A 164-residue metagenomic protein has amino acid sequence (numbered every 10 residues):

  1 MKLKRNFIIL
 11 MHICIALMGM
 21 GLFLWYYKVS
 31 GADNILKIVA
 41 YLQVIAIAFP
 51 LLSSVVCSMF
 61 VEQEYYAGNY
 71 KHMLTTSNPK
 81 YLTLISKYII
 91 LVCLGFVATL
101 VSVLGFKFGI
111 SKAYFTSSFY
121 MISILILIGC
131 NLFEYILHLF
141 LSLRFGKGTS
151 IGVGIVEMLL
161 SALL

Functional and structural regions predicted by a protein language model:
M1-I13: Aromatic- and glycine-rich beta-strand/loop motifs that create alpha-glucan
M1-L3, T83-L84, M121: Hydrophobic alpha-helical elements at and bordering transmembrane segments of multi-pass membrane proteins
R5-F7, K80, K147: Membrane-helix interface/capping residues of multi-pass secondary transporters
I9, M18-S53, C57-S58, S86-T149 (+1 more regions): Secretory targeting signals
S58-V92: Helix-loop-helix units of permease transmembrane domains in multi-pass membrane transporters, especially ABC
L159-L164: Juxtamembrane non-transmembrane "cap" segments at the membrane-aqueous interface of multi-pass membrane proteins
